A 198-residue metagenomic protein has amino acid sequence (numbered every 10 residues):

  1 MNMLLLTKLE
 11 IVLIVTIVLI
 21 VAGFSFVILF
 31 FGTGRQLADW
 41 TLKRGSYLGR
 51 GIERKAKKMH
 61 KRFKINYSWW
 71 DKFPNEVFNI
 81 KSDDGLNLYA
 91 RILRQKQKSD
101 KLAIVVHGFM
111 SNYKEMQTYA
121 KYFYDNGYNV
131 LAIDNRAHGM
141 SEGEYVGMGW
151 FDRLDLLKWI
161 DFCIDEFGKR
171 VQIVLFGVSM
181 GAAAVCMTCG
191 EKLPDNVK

Functional and structural regions predicted by a protein language model:
M1-L19: Feature marks short, highly hydrophobic, charge-poor N-terminal signal-anchor/signal peptide-like helices that anchor
T16-I80: An N-terminal hydrophobic leader/cap segment in hydrolases
D83-R94: A short loop-to-beta-strand scaffold at the N-terminal edge of the catalytic core in hydrolase folds
D100-G108: Short beta-strand element of the alpha/beta-hydrolase
F109-Y122: The serine-hydrolase catalytic nucleophile loop
A120-E142: Conserved alpha/beta-hydrolase
V146-F167: Alpha/beta-hydrolase active-site loop
F162-E166, V171-K198: Primarily recognizes the serine-hydrolase "nucleophile elbow" in alpha/beta-hydrolase and SGNH/GDSL folds
